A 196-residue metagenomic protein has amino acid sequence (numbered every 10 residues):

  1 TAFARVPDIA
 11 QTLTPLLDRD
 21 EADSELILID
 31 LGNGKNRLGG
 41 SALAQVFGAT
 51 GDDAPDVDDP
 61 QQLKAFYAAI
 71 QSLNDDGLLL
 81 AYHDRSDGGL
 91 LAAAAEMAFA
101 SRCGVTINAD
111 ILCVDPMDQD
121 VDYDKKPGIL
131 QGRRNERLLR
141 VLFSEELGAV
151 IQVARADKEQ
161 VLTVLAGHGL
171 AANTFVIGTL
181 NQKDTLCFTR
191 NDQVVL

Functional and structural regions predicted by a protein language model:
T1-L196: Glycine/proline-enriched, intrinsically flexible loops and inter-domain linkers
